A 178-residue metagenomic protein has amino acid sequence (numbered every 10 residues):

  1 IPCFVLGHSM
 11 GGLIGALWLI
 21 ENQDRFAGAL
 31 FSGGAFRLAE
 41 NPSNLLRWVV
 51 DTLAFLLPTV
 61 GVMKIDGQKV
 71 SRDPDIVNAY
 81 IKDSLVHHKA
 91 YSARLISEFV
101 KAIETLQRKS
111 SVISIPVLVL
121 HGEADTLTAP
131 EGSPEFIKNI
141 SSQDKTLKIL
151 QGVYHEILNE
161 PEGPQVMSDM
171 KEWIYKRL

Functional and structural regions predicted by a protein language model:
I1-H8: Alpha/beta-hydrolase fold nucleophile elbow
H8-Y91: Alpha/beta-hydrolase-fold enzymes
Y91-K109: Active-site nucleophile elbow and catalytic-triad environment of alpha/beta-hydrolase enzymes
I113, V119-H121, D125: Short beta-strand/loop motif that positions the catalytic acidic residue of the alpha/beta-hydrolase fold
I115, A129-K138: Short alpha-helix in the alpha/beta-hydrolase fold that links the catalytic acid
A124-T128, E156: Acidic catalytic loop of the alpha/beta-hydrolase fold
T146-L178: Catalytic active-site module of serine/aspartate enzymes centered on a nucleophile-bearing elbow/loop
